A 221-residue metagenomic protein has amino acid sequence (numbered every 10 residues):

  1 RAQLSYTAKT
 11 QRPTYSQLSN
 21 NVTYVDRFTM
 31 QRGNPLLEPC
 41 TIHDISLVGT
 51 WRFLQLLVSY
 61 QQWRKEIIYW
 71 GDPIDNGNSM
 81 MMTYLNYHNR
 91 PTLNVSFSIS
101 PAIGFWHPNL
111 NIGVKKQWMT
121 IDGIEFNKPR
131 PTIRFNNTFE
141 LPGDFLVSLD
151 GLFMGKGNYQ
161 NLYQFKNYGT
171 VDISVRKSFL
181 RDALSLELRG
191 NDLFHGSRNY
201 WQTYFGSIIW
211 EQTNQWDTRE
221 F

Functional and structural regions predicted by a protein language model:
R1, G33-P39, D44-S46, M81-Y87 (+6 more regions): Outer-membrane beta-barrel proteins
R1-L4, I45-W51, V95-P101, V114 (+4 more regions): Residues on the lipid-exposed face of transmembrane beta-strands in outer-membrane beta-barrel proteins
A2, R52-L54, L93, G104-L110 (+3 more regions): Outer-envelope beta-barrel architecture signal
Y6-R12, V22, W51-F53, Y60-E66 (+5 more regions): Transmembrane beta-strands of outer-membrane beta-barrel pores
T10-R64, M80-N94, Q212-R219: Outer-membrane beta-barrel signature, preferentially recognizing the C-terminal barrel domain of Gram-negative
T14-T23, F28-Q31, Q61-Q62, E66-D75 (+4 more regions): Outer-membrane beta-barrel translocator domains and adjoining extracellular loop/strand segments of Gram-negative
R64, S79-M154: Gram-negative outer-membrane beta-barrel transporters
F179-F221: C-terminal beta-signal and adjacent terminal beta-strands/loops of Gram-negative outer-membrane beta-barrel proteins
